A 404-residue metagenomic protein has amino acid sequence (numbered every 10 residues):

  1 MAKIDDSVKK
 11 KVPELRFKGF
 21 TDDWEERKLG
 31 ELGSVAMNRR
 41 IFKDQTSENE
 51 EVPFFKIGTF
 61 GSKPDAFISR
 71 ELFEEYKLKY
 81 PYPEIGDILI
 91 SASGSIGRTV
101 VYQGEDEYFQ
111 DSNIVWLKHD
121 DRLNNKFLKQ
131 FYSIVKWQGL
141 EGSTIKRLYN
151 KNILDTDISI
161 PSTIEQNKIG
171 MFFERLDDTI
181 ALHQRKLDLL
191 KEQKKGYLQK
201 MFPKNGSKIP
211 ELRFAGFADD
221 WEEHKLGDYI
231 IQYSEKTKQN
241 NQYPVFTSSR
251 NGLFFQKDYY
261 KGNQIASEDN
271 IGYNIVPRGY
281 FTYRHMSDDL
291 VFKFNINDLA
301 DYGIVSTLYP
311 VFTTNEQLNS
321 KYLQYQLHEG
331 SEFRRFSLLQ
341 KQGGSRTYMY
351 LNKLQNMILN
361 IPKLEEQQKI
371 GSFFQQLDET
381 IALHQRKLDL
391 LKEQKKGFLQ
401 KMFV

Functional and structural regions predicted by a protein language model:
M1-D5, E14-G19, I41, G139-I145 (+8 more regions): Short, recurring structural edge motifs at helix starts
M1-T21, R185-D219, R386-V404: Short amphipathic coiled-coil heptad-repeat segments
K9, A92, Y108-I114, S143-N167 (+2 more regions): A short glycine-rich beta-alpha junction/loop motif
L15-R39, R213-T237: Non-catalytic DNA-recognition/assembly elements of restriction-modification systems
G19, N167-T179, H183-K186, E222-H224 (+2 more regions): Extracellular/lumenal glycan-associated surfaces
R27, E105, K208: Short, charge-patterned binding micro-sites
G30-G33, K43-E74, I230, S234-A266: DNA target-recognition patches
K56-I57, F67, E71-S133, Y149 (+3 more regions): A short beta-sheet element
